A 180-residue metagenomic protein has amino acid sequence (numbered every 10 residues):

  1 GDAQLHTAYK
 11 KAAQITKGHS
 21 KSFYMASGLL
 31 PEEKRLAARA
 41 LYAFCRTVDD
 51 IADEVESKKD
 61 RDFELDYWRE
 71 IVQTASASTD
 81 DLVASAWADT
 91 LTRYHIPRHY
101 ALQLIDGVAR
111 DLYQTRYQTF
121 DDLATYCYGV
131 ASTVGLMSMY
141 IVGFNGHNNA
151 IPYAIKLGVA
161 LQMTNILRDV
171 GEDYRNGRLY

Functional and structural regions predicted by a protein language model:
G1-Y180: Acidic catalytic motifs of isoprenoid enzymes
